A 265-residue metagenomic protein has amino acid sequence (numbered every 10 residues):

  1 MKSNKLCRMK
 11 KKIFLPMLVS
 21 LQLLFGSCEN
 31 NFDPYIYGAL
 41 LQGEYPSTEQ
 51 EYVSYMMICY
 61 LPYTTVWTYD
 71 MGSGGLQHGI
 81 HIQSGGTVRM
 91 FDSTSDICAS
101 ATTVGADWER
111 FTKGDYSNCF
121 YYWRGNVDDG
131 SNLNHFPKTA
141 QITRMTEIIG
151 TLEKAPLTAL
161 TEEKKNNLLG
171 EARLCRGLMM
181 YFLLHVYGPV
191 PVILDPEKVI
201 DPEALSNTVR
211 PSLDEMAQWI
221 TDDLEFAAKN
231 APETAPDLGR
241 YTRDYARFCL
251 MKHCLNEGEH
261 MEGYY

Functional and structural regions predicted by a protein language model:
M1-M9: N-terminal secretory signal peptides that target proteins for export/translocation
P16-L24: Bacterial N-terminal signal peptides
C28-T87: Membrane-proximal, proline-rich intrinsically disordered regions
D33-Y35, L184-P196: Short, well-structured active-site flanking segments
V53, L61-V66, T102-Y187, R210-Q218 (+1 more regions): Conserved, well-structured interaction surfaces
K154, K198-P211: Substrate-binding clefts and substrate-entry loops adjacent to catalytic sites of polymer-processing enzymes acting on
